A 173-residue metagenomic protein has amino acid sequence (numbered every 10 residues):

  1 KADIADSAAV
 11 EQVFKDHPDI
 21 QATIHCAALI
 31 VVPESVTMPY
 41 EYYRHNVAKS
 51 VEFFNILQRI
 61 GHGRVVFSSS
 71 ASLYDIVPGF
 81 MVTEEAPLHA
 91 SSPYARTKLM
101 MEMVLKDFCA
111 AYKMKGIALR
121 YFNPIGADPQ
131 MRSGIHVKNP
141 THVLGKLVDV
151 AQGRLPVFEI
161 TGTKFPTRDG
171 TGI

Functional and structural regions predicted by a protein language model:
K1-A22: Conserved Rossmann-fold cofactor-binding substructure of NAD(P)-dependent oxidoreductases
Q12-D16, I56, V150: CheY-like receiver
D19-I20, P39, H62: Proline-aspartate-enriched helix->loop->beta-strand connector
Q21-I24, V66: N-terminal Rossmann-like NAD(P) cofactor-binding module of classical short-chain dehydrogenase/reductase
C26-I30, S69-A71: Conserved NAD(P)H cofactor-binding loop of Rossmann-fold oxidoreductase domains
S35, F122-H136, T141-I173: A conserved pocket-lining segment of Rossmann-fold NAD(P)-dependent short-chain dehydrogenase/reductase
T37-E52, L73-I125, Q130-H142: Catalytic helix-loop patch of NAD(P)-dependent Rossmann-fold dehydrogenases
I60-R64, M114: A short helix->loop->beta-strand "cap" motif at the edges of active sites that frequently abuts
